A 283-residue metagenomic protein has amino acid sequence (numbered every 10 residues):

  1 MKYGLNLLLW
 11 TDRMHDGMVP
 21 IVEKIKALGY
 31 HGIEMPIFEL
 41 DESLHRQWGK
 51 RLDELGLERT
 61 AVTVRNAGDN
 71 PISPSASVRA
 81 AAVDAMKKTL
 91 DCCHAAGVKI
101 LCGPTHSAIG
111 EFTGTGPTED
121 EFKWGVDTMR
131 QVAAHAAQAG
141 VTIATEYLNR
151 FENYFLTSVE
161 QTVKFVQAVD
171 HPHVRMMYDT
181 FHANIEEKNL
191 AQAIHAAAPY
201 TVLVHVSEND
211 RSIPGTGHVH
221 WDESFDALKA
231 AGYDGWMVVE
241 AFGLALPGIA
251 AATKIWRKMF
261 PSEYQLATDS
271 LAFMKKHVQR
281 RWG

Functional and structural regions predicted by a protein language model:
M1-T11, H15-K26, G97, L156-Y178 (+1 more regions): Histidine-acidic metal/acid-base catalytic patches
K2, E58, T142: Residues at the starts of beta-strands that form the adenosine-phosphate
N6-L7, G32-E34, S73-S75, G116-T118 (+3 more regions): A short, structure-level motif marking secondary-structure boundaries and short turns
L9-T11, I37-E39, R65-G68, T105-I109 (+4 more regions): Active-site-proximal loop/turn and secondary-structure-junction residues that shape catalytic pockets, frequently
L28, L55, A139, A231: Conserved dinucleotide-binding and phosphotransfer motif residues
H31, M35-V126, D234, V238-G248 (+1 more regions): Structural motif corresponding to the early beta-alpha repeats
L44-G56, T128-A136, A193-A196, E223-L228: Catalytic-core regions built around general acid/base machinery
E54, A76-R175, E187, R257-Q265: Active-site acidic/histidine proton-transfer and metal-coordination neighborhood in alpha/beta enzyme cores
